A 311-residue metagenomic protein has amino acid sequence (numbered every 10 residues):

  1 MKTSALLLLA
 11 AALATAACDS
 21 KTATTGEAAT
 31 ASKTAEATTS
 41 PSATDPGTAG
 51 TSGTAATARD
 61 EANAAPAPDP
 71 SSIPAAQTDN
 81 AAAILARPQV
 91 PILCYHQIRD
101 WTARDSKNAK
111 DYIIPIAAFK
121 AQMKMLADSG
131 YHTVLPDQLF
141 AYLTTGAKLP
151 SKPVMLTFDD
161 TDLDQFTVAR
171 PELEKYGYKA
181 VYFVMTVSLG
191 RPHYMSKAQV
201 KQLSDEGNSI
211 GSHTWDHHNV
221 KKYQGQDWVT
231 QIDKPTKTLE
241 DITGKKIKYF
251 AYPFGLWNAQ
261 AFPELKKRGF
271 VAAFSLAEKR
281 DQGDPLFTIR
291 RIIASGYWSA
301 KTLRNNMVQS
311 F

Functional and structural regions predicted by a protein language model:
K2-L8: Sec-dependent signal peptide recognition, specifically the positively charged N-region followed immediately by
C18-K21: Bacterial signal peptide processing site
P41, G47-L156, L163-D164, K222-F311: C-terminal active-site subregion of NodB/CE4 polysaccharide deacetylases
L156-T157, I210: Residue-level marker for buried hydrophobic side chains located in beta-strands that build the well-ordered beta-sheet
R170-Y178, M195-S212: Acidic (Asp/Glu)-rich catalytic clusters
F183, H213, A273-S275: Short beta-strand and adjacent tight-turn residues that come in two discontinuous sequence segments and form the edges
G211-Q224: Substrate-binding clefts and substrate-entry loops adjacent to catalytic sites of polymer-processing enzymes acting on
